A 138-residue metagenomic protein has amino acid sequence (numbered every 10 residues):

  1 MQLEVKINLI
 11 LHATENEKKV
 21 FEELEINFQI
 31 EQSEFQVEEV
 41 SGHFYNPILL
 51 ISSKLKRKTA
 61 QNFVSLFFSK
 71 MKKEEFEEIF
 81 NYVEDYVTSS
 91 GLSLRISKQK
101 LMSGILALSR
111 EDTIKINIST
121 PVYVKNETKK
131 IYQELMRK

Functional and structural regions predicted by a protein language model:
M1-E34: Long, hydrophobic N-terminal alpha-helical segment
V5-L9, L49-I51, T88-L92, I114-I118: Short glycine-/aliphatic-rich beta-strand segments at the starts of folded cytosolic domains
L9-A13, F28, L55-T59, K98-K100 (+1 more regions): Beta-strand elements of well-folded, non-transmembrane domains
N16-K19, K58-L66, K125-K129: Short, conserved charged micro-motifs
F21-E23, V64-M71, Y132-Q133: Short amphipathic alpha-helices in soluble, non-transmembrane regions that often serve as interface/regulatory elements
F35-T59: Short, charge-patterned binding micro-sites
L66-Q99: Mid-chain, well-packed structural core segment of small domains
S93-K138: Glycine-rich, aromatic-bearing surface loops/beta-hairpins
